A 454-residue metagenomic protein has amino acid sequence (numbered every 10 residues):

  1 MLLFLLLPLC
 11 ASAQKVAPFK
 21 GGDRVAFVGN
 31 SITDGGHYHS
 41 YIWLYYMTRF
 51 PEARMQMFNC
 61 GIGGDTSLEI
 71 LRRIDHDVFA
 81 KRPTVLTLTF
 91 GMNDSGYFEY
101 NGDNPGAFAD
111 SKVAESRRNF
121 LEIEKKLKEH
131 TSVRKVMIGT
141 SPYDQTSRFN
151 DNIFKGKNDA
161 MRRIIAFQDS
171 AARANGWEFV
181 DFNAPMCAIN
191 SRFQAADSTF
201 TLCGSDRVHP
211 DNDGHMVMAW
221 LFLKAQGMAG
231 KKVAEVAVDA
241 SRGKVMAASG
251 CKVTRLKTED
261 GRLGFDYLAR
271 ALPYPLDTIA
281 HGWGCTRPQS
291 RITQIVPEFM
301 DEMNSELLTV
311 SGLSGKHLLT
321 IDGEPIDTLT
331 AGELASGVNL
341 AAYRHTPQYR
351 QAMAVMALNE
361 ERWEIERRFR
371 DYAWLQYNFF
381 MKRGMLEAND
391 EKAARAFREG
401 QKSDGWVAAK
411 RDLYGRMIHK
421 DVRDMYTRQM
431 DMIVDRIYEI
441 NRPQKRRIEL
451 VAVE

Functional and structural regions predicted by a protein language model:
M1-K15: Bacterial Sec-dependent N-terminal signal peptides
L3-L5, G21, I164: Residues at the start of alpha-helices and the adjacent loop-to-helix junctions
F4-L7, S31, G35, D77 (+1 more regions): Compositionally biased, intrinsically disordered low-complexity segments
S12, V25, T201-C203: Preference for short coil/turn "hinge" residues that link or interrupt alpha-helices
K15-G21: N-terminal pre-domain segments of enzymes
F19, S40-Q56, D65-E454: Alpha-helical cap/lid subdomain in secreted, periplasmic, or secretory-pathway luminal O-acyl-processing enzymes
G22-H37, G63-T66: Catalytic nucleophile-elbow at a beta strand-turn-alpha helix junction centered on a G-D-S/GDSL motif, marking
